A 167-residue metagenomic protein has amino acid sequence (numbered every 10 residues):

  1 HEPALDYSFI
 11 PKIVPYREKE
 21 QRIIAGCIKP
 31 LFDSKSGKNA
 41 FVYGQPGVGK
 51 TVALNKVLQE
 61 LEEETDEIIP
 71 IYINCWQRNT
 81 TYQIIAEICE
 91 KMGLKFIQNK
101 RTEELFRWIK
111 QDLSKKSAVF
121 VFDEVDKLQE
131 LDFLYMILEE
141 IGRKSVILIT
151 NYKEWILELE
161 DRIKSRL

Functional and structural regions predicted by a protein language model:
H1-D6, G37, L54, W76-L167: Mid-core helix/loop region of P-loop NTP-binding domains shared across ATPases and GTPases
H1-S36: A short, basic N-terminal segment
K12-Y16, I73-W76, I97: Pocket-edge positions in alpha/beta enzyme catalytic cores
Y16-E20, G49-K50, T80-T81: Phosphate/oxyanion-binding active-site loops and adjacent basic polyanion-contact surfaces
P30, E63, L94: Conserved helix-loop functional segments at active or binding sites
S34-K56: Walker A/P-loop nucleotide-binding motif
N39-F41, E63-Q77: Conserved catalytic segments around the Walker B and adjacent sensor/switch elements of P-loop NTPase domains
